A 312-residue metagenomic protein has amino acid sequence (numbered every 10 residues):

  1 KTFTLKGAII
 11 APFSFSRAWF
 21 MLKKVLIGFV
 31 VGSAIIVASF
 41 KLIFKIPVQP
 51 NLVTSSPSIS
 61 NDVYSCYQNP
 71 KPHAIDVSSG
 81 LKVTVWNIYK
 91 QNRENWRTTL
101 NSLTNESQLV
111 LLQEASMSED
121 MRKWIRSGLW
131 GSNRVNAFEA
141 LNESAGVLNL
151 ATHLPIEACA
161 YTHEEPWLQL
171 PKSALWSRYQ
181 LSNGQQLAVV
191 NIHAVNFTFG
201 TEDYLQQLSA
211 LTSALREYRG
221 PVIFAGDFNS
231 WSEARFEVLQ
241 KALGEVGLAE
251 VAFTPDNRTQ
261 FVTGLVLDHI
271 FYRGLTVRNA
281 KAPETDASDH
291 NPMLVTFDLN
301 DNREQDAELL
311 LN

Functional and structural regions predicted by a protein language model:
T2-A18: Positively charged N-terminal leader segments that act as targeting/secretion signals
F20-R126, E139, D301-E304, E308-N312: N-terminal, active-site-proximal structural segment of metallo-dependent hydrolase catalytic domains
P50, S132-A151, L170, T201 (+1 more regions): Active site of divalent-metal-dependent phosphoester/diester hydrolases
V53-P70, L109, Q113-Q186, P283-E284: Structured beta-strand-rich core segments of catalytic domains in phosphoester-bond hydrolases
L81-I88, T98-K123, S177, A188-I192 (+4 more regions): Active-site beta-strand/loop signature of hydrolases that rely on acidic residues for catalysis
T152-P155, Q180-G184, G274-T276, F297-R303: Short loop segments at secondary-structure junctions
C159-W167, I192-E202: Surface-exposed cleft-lining segments at the edges of enzyme active sites
E202-S213: Alpha-helical scaffold elements lining the catalytic groove of polysaccharide deacetylases
